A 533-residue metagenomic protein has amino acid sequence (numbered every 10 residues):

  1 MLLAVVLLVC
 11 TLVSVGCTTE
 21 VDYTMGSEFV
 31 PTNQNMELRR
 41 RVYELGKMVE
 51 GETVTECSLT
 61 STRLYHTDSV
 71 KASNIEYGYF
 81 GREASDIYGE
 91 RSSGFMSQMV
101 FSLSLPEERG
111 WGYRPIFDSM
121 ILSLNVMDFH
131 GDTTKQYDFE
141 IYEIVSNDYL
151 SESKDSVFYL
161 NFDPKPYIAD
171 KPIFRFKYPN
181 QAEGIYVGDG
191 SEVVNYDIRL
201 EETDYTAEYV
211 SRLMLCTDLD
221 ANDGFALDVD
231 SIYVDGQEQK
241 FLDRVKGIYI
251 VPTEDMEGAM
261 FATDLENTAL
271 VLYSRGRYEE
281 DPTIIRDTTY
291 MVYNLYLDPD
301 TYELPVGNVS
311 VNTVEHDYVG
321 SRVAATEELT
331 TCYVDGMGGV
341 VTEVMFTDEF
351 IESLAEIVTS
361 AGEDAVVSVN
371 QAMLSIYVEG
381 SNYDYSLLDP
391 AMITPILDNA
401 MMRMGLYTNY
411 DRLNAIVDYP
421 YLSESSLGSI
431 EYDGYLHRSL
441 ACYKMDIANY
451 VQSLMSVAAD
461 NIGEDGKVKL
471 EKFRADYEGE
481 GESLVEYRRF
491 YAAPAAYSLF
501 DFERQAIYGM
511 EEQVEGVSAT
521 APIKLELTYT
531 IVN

Functional and structural regions predicted by a protein language model:
L2-L8, S14-N533: Secreted, disulfide-rich extracellular signaling modules
